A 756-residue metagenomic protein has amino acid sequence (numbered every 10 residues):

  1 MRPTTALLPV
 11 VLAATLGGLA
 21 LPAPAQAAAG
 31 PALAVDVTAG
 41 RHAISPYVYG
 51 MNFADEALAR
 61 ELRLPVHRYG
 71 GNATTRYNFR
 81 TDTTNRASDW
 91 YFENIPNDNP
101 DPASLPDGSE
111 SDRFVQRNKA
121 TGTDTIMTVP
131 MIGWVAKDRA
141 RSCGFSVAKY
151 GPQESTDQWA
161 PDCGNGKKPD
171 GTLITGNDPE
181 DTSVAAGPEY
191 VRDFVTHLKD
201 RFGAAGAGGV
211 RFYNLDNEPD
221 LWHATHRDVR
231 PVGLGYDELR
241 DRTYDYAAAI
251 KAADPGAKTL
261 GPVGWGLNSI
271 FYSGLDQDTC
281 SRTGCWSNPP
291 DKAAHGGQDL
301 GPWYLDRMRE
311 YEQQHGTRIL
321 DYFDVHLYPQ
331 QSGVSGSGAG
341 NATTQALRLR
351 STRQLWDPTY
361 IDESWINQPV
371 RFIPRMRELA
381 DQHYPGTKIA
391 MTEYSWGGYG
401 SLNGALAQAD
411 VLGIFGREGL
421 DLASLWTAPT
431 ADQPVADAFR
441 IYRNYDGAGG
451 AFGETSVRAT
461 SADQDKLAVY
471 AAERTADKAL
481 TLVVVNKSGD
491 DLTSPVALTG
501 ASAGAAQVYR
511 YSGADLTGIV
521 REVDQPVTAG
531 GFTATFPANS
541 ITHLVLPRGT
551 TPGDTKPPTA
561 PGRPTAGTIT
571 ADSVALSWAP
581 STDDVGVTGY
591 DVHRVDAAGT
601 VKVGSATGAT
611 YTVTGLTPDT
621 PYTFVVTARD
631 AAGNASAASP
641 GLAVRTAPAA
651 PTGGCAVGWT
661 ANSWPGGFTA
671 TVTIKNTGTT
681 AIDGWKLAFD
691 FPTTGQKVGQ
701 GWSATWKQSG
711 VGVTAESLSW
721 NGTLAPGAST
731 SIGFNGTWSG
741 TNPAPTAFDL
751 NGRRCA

Functional and structural regions predicted by a protein language model:
A28-S335, A339-N341: N-terminal catalytic cores of secreted or lumenal carbohydrate-active enzymes
A248, A252, D321, L327-S395: Glycoside hydrolase catalytic-domain groove-lining segments
S401, I414-A479, G658-A661: Glycan-recognition and catalytic regions of carbohydrate-active enzymes
D463-S502, P665, A670-N676, A681-D683: Carbohydrate-binding surface patches
K487-G553, N721-L724: C-terminal beta-sandwich/jelly-roll accessory domains of carbohydrate-active enzymes
P552-V585, P618, A635-P648: Pro/Thr/Ser/Gly-rich low-complexity, intrinsically disordered linker/stalk tracts
S581-D596: Solvent-exposed loop/turn segments flanking beta-strands in beta-repeat/beta-sandwich domains
V613-A632: Beta-strand-rich modules
